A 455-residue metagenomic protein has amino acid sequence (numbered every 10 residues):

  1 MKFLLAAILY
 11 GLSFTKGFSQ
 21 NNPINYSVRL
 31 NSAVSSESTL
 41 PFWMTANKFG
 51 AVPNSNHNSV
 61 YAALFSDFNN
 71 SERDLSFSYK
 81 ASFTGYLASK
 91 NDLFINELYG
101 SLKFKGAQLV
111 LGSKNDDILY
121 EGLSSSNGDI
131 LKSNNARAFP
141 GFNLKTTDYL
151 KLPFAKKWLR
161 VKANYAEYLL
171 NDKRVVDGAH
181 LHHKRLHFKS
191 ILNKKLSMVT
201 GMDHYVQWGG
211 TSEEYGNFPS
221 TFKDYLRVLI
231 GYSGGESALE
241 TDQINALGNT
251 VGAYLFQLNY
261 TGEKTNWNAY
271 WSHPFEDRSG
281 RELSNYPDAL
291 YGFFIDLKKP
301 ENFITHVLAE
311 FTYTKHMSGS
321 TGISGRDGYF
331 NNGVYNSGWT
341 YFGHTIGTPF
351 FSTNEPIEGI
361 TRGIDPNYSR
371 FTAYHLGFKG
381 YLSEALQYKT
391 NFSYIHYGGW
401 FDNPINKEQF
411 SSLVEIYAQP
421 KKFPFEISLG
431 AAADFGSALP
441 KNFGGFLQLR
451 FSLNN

Functional and structural regions predicted by a protein language model:
M1-P23, F451-N455: Bacterial Sec-dependent N-terminal signal peptides
G17-D116, K132, A138-L150, K157-A163 (+1 more regions): Beta-barrel outer-membrane channel/assembly domains of diderm bacteria
Q20-N25, S66-S78, K90, K103-G106 (+7 more regions): Short loop/turn motifs that connect adjacent beta-strands in outer-membrane beta-barrel proteins
L30-S38, F68, F83-L87, F104-G106 (+12 more regions): Transmembrane beta-strands of outer-membrane beta-barrel pores
S38-T45, K90-F94, E121-G128, D172-L181 (+5 more regions): Outer-membrane beta-barrel translocator domains and adjoining extracellular loop/strand segments of Gram-negative
D117-Y215: Internal, well-ordered domain-core segments that constitute the primary functional module of diverse proteins
A166, L170, L192, L196-N259: A conserved mid-domain beta-alpha-beta active-site/ligand-binding segment of alpha/beta enzyme cores
T241-N455: Outer-membrane beta-barrel pore domains
